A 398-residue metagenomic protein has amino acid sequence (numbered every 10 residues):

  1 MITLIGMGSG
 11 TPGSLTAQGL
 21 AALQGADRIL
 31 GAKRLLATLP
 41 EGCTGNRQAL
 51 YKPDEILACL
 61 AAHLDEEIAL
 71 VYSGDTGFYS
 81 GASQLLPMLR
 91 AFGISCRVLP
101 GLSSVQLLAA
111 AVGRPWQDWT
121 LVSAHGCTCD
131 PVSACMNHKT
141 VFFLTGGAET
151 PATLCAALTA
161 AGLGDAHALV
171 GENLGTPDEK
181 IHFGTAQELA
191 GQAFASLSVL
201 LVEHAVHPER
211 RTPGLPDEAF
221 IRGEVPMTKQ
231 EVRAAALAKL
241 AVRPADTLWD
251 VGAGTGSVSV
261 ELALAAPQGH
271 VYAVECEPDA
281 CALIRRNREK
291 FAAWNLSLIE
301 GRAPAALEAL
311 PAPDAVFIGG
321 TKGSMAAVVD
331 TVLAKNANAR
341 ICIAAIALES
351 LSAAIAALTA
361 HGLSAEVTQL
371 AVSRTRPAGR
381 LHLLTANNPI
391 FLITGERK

Functional and structural regions predicted by a protein language model:
M1-V98, L102, Q106, Q268-V271 (+2 more regions): Class I S-adenosyl-L-methionine
I2-G6, A17-Q18, L50, E67-I68 (+1 more regions): A contiguous loop/helix-start segment that scaffolds small-molecule binding in enzyme catalytic cores
T11, G74-H138, P304, H361-T385 (+1 more regions): Class I SAM-dependent methyltransferase SAM-binding "motif I" and its flanking Rossmann-like core
G175, H182-F183, Q187-L197, S350-S352 (+1 more regions): Active-site capping/gating segments
A245-G254: Conserved class I S-adenosyl-L-methionine
T255-P267: Conserved SAM-binding loop of SAM-dependent methyltransferases across substrates and taxa, primarily the Class I
C276, C281, S297-R374: S-adenosylmethionine
I284-R285: Conserved SAM-binding loop
